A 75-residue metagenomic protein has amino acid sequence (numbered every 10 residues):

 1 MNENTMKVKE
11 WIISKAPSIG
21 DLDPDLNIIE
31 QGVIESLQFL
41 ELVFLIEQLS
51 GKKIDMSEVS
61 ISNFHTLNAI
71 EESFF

Functional and structural regions predicted by a protein language model:
M1-D21, E72-F75: Thiotemplate assembly-line natural product biosynthesis machinery
I13-V33, G51-E58: Phosphopantetheine carrier-protein modules
V33-F44, L67: Amphipathic alpha-helical interaction surfaces in cytosolic regulatory modules
L40-N63: Phosphopantetheinylated carrier protein domains
V59, L67-E71: C-terminal structural segments of small proteins and small subunits
